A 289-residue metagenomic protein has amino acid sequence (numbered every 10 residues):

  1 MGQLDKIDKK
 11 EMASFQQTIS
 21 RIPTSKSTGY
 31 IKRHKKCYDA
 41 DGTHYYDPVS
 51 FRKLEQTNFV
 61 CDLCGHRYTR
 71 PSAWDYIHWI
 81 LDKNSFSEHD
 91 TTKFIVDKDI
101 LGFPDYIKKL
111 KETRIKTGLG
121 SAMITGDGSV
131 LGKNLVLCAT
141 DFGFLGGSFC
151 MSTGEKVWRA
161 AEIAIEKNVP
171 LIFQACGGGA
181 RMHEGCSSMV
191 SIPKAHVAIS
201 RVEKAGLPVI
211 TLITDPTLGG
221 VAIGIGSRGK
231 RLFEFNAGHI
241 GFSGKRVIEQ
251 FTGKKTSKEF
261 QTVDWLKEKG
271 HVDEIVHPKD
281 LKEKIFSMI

Functional and structural regions predicted by a protein language model:
M1-L119, D127-V130, M288-I289: Intrinsically disordered, low-complexity segments enriched in small/flexible residues
R33, V60, A73-Y76, T153-K156 (+6 more regions): General structural feature for long, well-ordered alpha-helical segments within catalytic domains of soluble enzymes
Y38, L110, A139-S148: Short, basic, glycine/proline-bearing loop/turn elements
C61, L137, A164, I172 (+4 more regions): Hydrophobic alpha-helical segments that mediate membrane insertion or helix-helix packing
K109, K116-A122, G147-E162: Glycine-rich anion/phosphate-binding loops
S121-T125, V169-P170, L207: Short glycine-rich loop/turn motifs
G128-D141, K156-A180: A structural preference for short, pocket-lining loop segments at secondary-structure junctions
G178-I289: Conserved catalytic cores of soluble enzyme domains, especially glycine-rich substrate-binding beta-alpha loops
